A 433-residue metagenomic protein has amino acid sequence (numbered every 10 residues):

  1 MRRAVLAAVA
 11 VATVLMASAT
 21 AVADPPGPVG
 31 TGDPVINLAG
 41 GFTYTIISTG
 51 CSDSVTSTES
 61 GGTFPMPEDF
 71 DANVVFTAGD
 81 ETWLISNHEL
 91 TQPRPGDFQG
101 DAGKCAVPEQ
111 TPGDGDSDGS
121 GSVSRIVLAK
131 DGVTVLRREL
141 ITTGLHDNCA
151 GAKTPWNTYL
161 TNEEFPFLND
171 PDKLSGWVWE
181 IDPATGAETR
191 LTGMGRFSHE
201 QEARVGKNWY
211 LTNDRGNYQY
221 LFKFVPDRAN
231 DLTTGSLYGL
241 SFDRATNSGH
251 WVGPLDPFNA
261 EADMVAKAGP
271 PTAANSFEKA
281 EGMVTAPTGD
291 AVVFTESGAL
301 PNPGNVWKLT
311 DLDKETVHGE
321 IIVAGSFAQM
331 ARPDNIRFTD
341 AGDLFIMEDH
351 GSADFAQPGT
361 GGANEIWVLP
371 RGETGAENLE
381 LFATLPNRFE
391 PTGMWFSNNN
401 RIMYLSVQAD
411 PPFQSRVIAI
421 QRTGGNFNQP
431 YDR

Functional and structural regions predicted by a protein language model:
M1-A23: Secretory targeting and sorting signals
A23-R433: Sequence/structural signature of beta-propeller domains
